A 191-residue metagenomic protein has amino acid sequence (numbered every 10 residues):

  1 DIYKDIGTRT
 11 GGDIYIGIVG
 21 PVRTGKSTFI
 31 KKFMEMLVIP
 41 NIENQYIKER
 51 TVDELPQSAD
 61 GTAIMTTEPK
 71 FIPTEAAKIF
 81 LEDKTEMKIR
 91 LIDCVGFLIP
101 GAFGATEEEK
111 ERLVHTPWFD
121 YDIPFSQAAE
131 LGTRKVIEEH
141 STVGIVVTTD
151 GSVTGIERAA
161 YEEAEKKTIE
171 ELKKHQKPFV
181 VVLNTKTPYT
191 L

Functional and structural regions predicted by a protein language model:
D1-D120, E138-E139: Conserved G1/Walker A P-loop phosphate-binding module
E108-L191: Conserved C-terminal guanine-recognition region of P-loop GTPase G domains, centered on the G4
